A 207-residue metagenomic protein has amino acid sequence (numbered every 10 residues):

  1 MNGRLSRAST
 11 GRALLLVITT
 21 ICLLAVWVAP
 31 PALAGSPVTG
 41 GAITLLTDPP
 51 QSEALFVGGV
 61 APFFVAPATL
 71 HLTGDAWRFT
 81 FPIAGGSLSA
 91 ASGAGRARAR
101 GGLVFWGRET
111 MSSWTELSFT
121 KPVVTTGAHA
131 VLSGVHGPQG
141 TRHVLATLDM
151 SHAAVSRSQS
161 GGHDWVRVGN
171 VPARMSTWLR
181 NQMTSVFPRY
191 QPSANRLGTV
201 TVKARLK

Functional and structural regions predicted by a protein language model:
N2-V17: Bacterial N-terminal signal peptides that target proteins for export
G11, V28-A29, W114: Intrinsically disordered low-complexity regions specifically enriched for long asparagine
A13-L15, P31-A34: N-terminal membrane-targeting segments
L16-W27: Bacterial N-terminal signal peptides
V28, A66-A68, G134: Intrinsically disordered, low-complexity boundary segments flanking structured domains
L33-A94, N170-K207: N-terminal segment immediately downstream of the Sec signal-peptide cleavage site in secreted/extracellular proteins
L70-V144: Predominantly extracellular/secreted and cell-surface proteins with exposed, flexible low-complexity segments
H129-W178: Extended amphipathic ligand-handling, pore-lining, and cofactor/metal-binding catalytic surfaces
